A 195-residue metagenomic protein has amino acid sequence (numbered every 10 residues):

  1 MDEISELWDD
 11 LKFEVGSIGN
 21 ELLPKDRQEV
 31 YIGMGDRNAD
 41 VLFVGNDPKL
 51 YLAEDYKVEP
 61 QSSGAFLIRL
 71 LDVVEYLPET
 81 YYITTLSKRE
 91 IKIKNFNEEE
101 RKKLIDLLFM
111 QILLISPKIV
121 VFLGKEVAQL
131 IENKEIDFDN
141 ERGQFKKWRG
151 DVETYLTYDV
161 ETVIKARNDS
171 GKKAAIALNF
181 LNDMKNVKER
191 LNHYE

Functional and structural regions predicted by a protein language model:
M1-E195: A polyanion-binding, active-site-adjacent surface
